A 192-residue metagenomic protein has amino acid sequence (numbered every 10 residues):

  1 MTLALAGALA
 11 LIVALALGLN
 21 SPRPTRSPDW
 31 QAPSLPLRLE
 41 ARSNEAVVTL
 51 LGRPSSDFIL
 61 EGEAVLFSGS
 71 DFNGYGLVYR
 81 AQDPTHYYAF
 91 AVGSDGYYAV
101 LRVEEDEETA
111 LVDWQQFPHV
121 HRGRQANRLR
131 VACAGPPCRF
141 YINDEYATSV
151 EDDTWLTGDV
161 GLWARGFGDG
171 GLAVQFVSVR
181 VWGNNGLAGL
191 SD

Functional and structural regions predicted by a protein language model:
M1-F58, P137, N185-D192: Low-complexity, Ser/Thr/Pro/Gly-rich disordered linker/stalk regions
A41-E104: Secretory/extracellular carbohydrate-interaction modules and structurally similar beta-sandwich "look-alikes"
A46-R53, W114-R122, R165-G166: Beta-strand-rich interaction surfaces with strong enrichment in secreted/lumenal proteins
R53-S55, S70, G93, V120-R124 (+3 more regions): Surface-exposed coil/turn segments at beta-strand junctions on protein surfaces, enriched
Q125-R139: Localized edge beta-strand/strand-to-loop motifs within extracellular or lumenal beta-rich domains
Y141-E145: Short strand-turn-strand beta-turns centered on an Asx-Gly dipeptide
V150-V177: Flexible glycan-contacting loops in extracellular carbohydrate-active proteins
